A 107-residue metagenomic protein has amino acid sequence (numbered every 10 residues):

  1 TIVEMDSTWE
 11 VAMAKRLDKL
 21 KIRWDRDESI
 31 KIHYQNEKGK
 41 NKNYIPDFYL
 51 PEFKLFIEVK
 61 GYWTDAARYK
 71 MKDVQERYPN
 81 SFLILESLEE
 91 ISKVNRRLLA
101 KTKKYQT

Functional and structural regions predicted by a protein language model:
T1-T107: Electrostatic, structured charged patches in enzyme active sites and in nucleic-acid/phosphate-binding
